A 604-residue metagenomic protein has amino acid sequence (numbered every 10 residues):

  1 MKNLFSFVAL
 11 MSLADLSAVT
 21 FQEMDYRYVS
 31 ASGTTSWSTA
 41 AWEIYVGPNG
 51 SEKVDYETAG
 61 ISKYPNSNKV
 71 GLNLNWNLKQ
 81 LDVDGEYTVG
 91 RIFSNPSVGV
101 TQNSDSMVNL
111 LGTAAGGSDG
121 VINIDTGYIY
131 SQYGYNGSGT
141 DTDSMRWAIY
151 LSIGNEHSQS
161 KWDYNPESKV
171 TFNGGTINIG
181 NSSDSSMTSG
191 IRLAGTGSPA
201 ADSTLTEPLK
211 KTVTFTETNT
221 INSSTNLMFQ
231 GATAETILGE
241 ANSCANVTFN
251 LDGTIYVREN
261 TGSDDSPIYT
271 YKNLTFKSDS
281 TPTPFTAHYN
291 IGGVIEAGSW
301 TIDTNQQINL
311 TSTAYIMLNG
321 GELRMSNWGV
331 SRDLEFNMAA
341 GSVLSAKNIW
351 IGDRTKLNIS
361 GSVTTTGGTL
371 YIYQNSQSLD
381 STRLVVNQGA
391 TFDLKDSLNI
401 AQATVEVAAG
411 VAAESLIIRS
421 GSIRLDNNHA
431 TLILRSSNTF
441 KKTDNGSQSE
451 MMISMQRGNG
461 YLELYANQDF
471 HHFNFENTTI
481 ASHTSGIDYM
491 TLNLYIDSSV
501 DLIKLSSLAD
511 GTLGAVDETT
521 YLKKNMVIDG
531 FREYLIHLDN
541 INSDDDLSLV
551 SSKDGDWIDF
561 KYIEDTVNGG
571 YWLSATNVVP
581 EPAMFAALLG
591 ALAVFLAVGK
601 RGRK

Functional and structural regions predicted by a protein language model:
M1-L10, M584-A587: Sec-dependent signal peptide recognition, specifically the positively charged N-region followed immediately by
M1-L4, P580-E581, G599-K604: Positively charged n-region of N-terminal signal peptides that target proteins for export
L13-A14: N-terminal signal peptide c-region/cleavage motif recognized by signal peptidases
S17-Y64, L205-P208, E217-T220, S224-L227 (+6 more regions): Extracellular/surface-exposed low-complexity segments
M24, N68-L72, N77-K79, G85 (+53 more regions): The right-handed parallel beta-helix/beta-solenoid scaffold, focusing on the short coil/turn and N-cap positions
Y45-K69, N95-N103, T113, G134-Q159 (+3 more regions): Surface-exposed intrinsically disordered loops and tails
M107, L111-T113, Y128, Y133: Charge-rich, low-hydrophobicity low-complexity segments
E581-V598: A short, hydrophobic C-terminal helix/tail in secreted or cell-surface proteins
